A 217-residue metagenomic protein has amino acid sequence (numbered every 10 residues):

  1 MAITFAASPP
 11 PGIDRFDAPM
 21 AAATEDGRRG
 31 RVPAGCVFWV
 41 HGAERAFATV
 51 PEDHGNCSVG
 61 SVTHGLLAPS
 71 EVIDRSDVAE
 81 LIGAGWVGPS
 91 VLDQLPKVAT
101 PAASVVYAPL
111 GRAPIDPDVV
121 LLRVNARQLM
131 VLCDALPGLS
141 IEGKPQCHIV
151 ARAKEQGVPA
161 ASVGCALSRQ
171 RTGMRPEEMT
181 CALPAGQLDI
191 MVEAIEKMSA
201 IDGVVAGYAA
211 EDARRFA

Functional and structural regions predicted by a protein language model:
M1-A217: Acidic, serine/proline-rich low-complexity intrinsically disordered regions
